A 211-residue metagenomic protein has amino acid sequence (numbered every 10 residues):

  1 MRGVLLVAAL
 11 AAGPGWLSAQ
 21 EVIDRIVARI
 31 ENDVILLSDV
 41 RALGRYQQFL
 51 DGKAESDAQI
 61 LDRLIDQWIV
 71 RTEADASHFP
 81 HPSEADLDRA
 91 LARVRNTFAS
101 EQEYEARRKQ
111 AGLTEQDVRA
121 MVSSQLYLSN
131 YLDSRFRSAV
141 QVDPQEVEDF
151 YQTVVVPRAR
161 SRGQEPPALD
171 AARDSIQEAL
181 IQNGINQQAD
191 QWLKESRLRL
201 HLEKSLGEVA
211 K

Functional and structural regions predicted by a protein language model:
R2, V40, R158-R162: Short amphipathic alpha-helical segments with coiled-coil-like heptad repeat character
R2-P14: Bacterial N-terminal signal peptides
G15-A19: Sec/Tat signal peptide C-region and signal peptidase I cleavage site
Q20-L37: Short N-terminal segments immediately surrounding and downstream of signal-peptide cleavage
V22-I23, E55-K211: Peptidyl-prolyl cis-trans isomerase
V34, D39-R41, L206: A mature extracytoplasmic/lumenal domain signature
R41-E55: Short, surface-exposed, low-complexity cationic segments
